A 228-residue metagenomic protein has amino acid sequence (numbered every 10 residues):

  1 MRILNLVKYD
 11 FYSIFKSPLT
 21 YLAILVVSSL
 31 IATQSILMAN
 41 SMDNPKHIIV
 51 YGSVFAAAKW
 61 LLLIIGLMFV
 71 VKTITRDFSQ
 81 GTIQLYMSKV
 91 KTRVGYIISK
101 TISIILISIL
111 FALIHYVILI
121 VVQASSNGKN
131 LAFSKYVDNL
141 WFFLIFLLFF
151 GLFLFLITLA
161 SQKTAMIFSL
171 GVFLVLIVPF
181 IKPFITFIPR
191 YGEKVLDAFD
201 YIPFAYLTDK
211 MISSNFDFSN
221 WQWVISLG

Functional and structural regions predicted by a protein language model:
M1, N5, P189-S213: Short hydrophobic, aromatic-rich alpha-helical segments embedded in or entering the lipid bilayer of multi-pass
M1-V27: Aromatic- and glycine-rich beta-strand/loop motifs that create alpha-glucan
F15, D77, V90, A160-S161: Helix-loop interface residues and adjacent transmembrane-helix termini in multi-pass membrane transporters, primarily
T20, I24-T73, I98-G171, P179 (+1 more regions): Secretory targeting signals
T73-L106: Helix-loop-helix units of permease transmembrane domains in multi-pass membrane transporters, especially ABC
I104, Y136, I185-V195: A cytosolic-side transmembrane-helix exit/cap motif
